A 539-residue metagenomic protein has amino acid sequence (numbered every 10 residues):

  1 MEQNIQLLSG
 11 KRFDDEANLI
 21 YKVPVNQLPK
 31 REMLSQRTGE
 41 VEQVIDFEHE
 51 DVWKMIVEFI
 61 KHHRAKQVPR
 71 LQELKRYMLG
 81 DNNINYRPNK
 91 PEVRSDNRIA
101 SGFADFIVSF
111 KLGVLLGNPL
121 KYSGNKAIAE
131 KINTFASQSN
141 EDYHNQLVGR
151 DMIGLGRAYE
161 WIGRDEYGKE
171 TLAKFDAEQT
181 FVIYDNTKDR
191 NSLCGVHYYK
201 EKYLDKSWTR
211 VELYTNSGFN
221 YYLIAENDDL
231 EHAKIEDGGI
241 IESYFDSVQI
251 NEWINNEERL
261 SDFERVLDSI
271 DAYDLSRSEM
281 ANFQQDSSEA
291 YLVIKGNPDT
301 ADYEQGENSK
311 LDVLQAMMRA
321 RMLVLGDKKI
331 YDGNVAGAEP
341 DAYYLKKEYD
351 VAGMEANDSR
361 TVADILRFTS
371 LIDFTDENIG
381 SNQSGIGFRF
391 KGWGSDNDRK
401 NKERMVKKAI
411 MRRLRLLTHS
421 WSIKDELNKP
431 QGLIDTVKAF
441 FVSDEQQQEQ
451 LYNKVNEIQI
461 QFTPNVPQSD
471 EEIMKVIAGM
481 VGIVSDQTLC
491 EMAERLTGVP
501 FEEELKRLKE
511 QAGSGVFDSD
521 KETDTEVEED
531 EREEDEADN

Functional and structural regions predicted by a protein language model:
M1-F175, D538-N539: Extended, helix-rich architectural segments
M1-V23, D274, S278-S288, L292 (+2 more regions): Glycine- and charge-rich intrinsically disordered segments
N4, I240-G387: Extended, charged amphipathic alpha-helical segments
E48, V52, R70, I128-K131 (+9 more regions): Alpha-helical structural motif
H63, Q67, Q138-Q146, L155-Y159 (+11 more regions): Short secondary-structure junctions and interdomain/linker hinges
P119, S123, S139-Y143, L147 (+7 more regions): Generic amphipathic alpha-helical segments used as scaffolds and interaction surfaces in large, multi-domain proteins
Q146-G149, I153-D262: Extended, regular secondary-structure scaffolds
D312-V335, G353, R360-N539: C-terminal helix-loop subdomains that flank or include functional centers
